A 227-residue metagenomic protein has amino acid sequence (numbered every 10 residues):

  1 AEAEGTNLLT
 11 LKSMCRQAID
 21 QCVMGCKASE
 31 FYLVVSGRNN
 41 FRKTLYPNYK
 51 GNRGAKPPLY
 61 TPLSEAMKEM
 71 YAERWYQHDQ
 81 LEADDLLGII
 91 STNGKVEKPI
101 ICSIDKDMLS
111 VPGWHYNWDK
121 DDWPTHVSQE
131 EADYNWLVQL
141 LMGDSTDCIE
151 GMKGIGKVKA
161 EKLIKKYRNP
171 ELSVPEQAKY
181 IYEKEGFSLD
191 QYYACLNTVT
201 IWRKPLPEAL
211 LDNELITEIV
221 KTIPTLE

Functional and structural regions predicted by a protein language model:
A1-A66: Domain-level signal for Mg2+-assisted phosphodiester chemistry and nucleotide/NA-binding surfaces in nucleic-acid
A28, G51-L226: Extended two-metal-dependent nuclease catalytic cores across DNA- and RNA-processing enzymes
